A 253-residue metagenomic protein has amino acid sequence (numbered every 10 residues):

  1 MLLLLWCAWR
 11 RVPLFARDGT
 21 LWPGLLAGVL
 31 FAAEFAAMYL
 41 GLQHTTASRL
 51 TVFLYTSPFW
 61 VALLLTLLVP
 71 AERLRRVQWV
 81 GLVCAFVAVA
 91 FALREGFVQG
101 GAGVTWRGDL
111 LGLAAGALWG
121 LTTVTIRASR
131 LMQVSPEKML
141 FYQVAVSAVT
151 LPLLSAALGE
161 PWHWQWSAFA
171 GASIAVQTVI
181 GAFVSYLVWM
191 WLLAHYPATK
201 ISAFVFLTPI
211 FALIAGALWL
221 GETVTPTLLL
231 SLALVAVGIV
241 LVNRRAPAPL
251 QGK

Functional and structural regions predicted by a protein language model:
M1, L30, Y39-V77, A115 (+1 more regions): Specific alpha-helical transmembrane segments that line the substrate/conduction pathway and gating interfaces
M1-A33, T56-L64, L118-T125, L140-G159 (+2 more regions): Transmembrane alpha-helices of multi-pass small-molecule transport proteins
M1-L26, A71-V80, F97-R107, L131-E137 (+3 more regions): Membrane-interface interhelical linkers
L3, L25, L63-L64, R76-G96 (+3 more regions): Hydrophobic transmembrane alpha-helices of multi-pass small-molecule transport proteins
A8-L54, V87-F91, T178-Y196: Specific transmembrane alpha-helical segments of multi-pass solute transporters/efflux pumps, especially DMT/EamA
G28-V29, A33, A37-L40, V87 (+3 more regions): Glycine-/small-residue-enriched transmembrane alpha-helix faces in small-molecule transporters and effluxers
G41, L67-L74, S129, M139 (+3 more regions): Hydrophobic/aromatic residues within transmembrane alpha-helices of multi-pass small-molecule transporters
L50-T56, T125-A148, T178-L218: Helix-helix packing/entry segments at the starts of transmembrane helices
